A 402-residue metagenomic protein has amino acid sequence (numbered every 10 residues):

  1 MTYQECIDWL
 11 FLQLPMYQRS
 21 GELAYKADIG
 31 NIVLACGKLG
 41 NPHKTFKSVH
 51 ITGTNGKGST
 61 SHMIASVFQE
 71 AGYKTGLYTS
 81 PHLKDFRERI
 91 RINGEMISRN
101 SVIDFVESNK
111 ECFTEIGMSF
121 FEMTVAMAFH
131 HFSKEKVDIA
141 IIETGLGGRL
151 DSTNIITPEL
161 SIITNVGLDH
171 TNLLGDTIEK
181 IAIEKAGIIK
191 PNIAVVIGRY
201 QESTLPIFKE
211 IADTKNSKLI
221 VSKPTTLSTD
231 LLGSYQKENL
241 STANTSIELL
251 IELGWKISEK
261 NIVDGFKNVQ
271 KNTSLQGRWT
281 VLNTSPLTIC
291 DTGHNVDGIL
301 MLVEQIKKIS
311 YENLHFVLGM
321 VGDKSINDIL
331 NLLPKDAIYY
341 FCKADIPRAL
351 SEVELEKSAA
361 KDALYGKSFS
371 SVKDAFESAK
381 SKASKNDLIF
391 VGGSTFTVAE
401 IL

Functional and structural regions predicted by a protein language model:
M1-G53, T60, S66-A71: Short functional linear segments
E22-I29, L34-K44, E70-I156: ATP-dependent carboxylate-amine ligase catalytic core
T45, K134, I139-T144, S152-I162 (+3 more regions): Nucleotide phosphate-binding/pyrophosphate-handling subdomain across enzymes that bind or process nucleotide phosphates
I64-Q69, F132, L250, A359: Hydrophobic alpha-helical packing residues
Y78, A194-R199, V317-L318, I338-D345: Short internal beta-strands
G148-L150, T157-N216: Conserved catalytic-core segment of NTP-binding enzymes
Y200-I220, L287-T288, N327-L388: C-terminal helical cap/extension that packs against the catalytic core of soluble nucleotide-cofactor enzymes
S394: Active-site-proximal loop/hinge segments that shape catalytic or ion-binding/gating pockets
